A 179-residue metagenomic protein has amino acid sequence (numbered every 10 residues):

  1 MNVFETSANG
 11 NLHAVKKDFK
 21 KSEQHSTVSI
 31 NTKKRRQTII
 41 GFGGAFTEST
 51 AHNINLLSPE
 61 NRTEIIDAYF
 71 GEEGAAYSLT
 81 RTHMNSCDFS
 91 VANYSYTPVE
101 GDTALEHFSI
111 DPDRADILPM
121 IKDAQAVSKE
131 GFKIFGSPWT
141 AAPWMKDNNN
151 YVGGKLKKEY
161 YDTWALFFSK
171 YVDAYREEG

Functional and structural regions predicted by a protein language model:
N2-V3: Boundary/junction segments of secreted and surface-exposed precursor proteins
T6: Glycan-recognition and catalytic regions of carbohydrate-active enzymes
N9-G179: N-terminal catalytic cores of secreted or lumenal carbohydrate-active enzymes
